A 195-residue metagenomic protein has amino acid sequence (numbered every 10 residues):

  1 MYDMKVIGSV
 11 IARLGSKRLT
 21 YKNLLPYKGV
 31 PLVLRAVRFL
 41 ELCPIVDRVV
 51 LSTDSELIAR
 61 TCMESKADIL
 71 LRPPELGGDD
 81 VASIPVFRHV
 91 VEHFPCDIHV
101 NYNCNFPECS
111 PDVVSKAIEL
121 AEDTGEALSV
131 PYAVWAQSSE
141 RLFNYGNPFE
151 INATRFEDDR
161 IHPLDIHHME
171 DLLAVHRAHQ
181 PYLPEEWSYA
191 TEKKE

Functional and structural regions predicted by a protein language model:
M1-T20: N-terminal nucleotide-binding beta1-loop-alpha1 segment
V6-I7, D47, D97, G125-A127: Conserved acidic residues
A12, T53-D54, N103: Short beta-strand/turn micro-motifs composed of small residues that flank or help shape donor/cofactor-binding pockets
K22-Y27, E75-L76: Short glycine-enriched, charge-decorated loop/helix-capping segments at active-site entrances that position
L32-V49: A short, N-terminal amphipathic alpha-helix
V50, E56-V100, E108-V113: Short phosphate-binding loop-to-helix
S52-T53, I166: Short beta-strand scaffold positions
D80-H89, I98, N103-E195: Conserved core of the sugar-phosphate nucleotidyltransferase
